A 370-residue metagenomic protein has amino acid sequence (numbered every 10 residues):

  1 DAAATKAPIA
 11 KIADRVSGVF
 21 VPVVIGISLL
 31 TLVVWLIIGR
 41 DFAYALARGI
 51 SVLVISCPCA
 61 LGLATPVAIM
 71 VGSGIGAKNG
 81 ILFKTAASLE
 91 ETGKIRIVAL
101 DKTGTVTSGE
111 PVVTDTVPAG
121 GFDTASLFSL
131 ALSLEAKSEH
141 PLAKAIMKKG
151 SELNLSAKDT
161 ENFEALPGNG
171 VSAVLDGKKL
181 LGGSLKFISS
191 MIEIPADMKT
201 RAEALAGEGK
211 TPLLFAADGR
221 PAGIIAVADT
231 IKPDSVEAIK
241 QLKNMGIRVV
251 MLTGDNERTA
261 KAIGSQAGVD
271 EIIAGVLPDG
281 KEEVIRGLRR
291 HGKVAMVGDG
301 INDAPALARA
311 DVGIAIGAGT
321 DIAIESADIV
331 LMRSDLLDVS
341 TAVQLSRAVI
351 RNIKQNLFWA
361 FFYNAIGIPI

Functional and structural regions predicted by a protein language model:
D1-I50, I231-K232, L336, S346-N352: Actuator/coupling domain of P-type ATPases
T5, I95, L175-G177, R201 (+2 more regions): Conserved ATP-binding TGD loop and adjacent catalytic N/P-domain core of P-type ATPases
I9, G18-L29, S51, I55 (+3 more regions): Hydrophobic alpha-helical transmembrane segments of multipass membrane transporters and ion channels, focusing on
I12, A47, A60-L134, G287-L288 (+2 more regions): Conserved catalytic phosphorylation-site environment of P-type ATPases
V16, F20, G49-A60, M70 (+4 more regions): Hydrophobic transmembrane alpha-helices
P58, T65, D101, T253-D255 (+1 more regions): Conserved phosphate-coupling serine/threonine residues in phosphotransfer and NTP-handling enzymes
G93-L100, V106-E139, N169-V250, D328-I329: ATP-driven catalytic headpiece of P-type ATPases
A145-S156: A short beta-strand->alpha-helix segment at the C-terminal rim of the class III nucleotidyl cyclase catalytic domain
